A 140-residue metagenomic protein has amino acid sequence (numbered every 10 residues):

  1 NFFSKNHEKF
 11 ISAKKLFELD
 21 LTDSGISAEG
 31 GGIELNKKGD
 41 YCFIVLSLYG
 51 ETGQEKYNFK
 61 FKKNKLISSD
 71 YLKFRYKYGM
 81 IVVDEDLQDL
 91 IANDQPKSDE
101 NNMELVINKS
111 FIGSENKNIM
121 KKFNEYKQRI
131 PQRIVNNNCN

Functional and structural regions predicted by a protein language model:
N1-G25, Y76-N140: Long terminal segments
N1-K56: N-terminal secretory signal peptides
A13-K15, E29-G31, G39-C42, K63-D70 (+2 more regions): Generic structural motif recognizing short loop/turn segments at the entrances and edges of beta-strands
K37, V45-N93: Mature extracytoplasmic domains of secretory-pathway proteins
